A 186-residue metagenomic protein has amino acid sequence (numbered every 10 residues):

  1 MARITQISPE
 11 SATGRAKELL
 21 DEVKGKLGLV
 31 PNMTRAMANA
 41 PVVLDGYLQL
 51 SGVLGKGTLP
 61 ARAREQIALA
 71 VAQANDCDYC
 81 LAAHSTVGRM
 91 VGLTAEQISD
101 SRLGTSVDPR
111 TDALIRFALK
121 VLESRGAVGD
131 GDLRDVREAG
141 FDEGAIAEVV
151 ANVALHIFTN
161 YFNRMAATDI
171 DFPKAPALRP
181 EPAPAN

Functional and structural regions predicted by a protein language model:
M1-N186: Hydrophobic alpha-helical segments
